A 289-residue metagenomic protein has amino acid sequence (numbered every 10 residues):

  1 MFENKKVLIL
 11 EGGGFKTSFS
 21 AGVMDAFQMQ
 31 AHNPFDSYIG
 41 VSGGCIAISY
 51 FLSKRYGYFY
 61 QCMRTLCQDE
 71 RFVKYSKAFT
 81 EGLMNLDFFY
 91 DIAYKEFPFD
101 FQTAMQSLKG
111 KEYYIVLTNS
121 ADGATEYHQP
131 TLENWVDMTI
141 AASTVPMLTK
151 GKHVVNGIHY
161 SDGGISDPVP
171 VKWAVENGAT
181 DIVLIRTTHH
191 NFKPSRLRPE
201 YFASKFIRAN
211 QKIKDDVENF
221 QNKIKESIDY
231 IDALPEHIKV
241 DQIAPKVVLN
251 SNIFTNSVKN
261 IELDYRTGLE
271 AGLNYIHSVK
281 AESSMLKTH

Functional and structural regions predicted by a protein language model:
M1-Y38, S49-H289: Patatin-like phospholipase
S42: Catalytic nucleophile serine of serine hydrolases, specifically the conserved "nucleophile elbow" pentapeptide
